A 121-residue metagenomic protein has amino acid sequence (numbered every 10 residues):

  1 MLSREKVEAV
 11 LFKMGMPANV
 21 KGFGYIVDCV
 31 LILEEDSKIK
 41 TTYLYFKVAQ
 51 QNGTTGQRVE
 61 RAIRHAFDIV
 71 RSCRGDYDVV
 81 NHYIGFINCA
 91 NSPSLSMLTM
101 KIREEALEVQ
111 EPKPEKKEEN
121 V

Functional and structural regions predicted by a protein language model:
M1-F46: AAA+ P-loop NTPase domains with strong preference for DNA replication initiators and clamp-loader complexes
E8, I39-N52, G56-Q57, R64-F67 (+1 more regions): Long amphipathic alpha-helical segments
P17-V20, T55-E60: Short, surface-exposed acidic
I32-D36, N52-T55, I69-G75: AAA+ ATPase "lid" subdomain C-terminal helix
N52, R61-R64, G75-V121: C-terminal engagement/docking regions of AAA+ P-loop ATPases
